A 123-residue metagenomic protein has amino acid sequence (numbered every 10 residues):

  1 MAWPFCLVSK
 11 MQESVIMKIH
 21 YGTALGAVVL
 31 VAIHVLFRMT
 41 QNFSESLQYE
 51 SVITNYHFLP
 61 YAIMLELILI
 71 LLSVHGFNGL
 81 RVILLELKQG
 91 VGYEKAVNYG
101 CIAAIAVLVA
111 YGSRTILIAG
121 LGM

Functional and structural regions predicted by a protein language model:
A2-M123: Membrane-embedded alpha-helical bundles that constitute the cytochrome b-like, heme-associated redox core of multi-pass
